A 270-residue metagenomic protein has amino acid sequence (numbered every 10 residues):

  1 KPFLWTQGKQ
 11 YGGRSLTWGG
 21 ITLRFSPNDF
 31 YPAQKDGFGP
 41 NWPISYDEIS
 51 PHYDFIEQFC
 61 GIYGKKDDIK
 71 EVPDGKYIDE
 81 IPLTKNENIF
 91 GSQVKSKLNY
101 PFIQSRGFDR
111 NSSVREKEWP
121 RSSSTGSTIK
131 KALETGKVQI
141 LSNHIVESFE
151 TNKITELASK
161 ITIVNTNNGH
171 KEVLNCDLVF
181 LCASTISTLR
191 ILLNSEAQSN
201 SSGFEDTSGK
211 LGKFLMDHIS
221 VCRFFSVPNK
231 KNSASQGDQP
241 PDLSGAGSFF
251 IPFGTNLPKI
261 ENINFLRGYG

Functional and structural regions predicted by a protein language model:
K1, I21-R24, A33-V146: Conserved redox-cofactor binding core of oxidoreductases
K1-Q7, Y11, W42-P43, S208-G270: FAD cofactor-binding and catalytic pocket of flavoenzymes
K9-G20: Conserved phosphate/anionic-ligand binding catalytic regions in large, soluble enzymes, centered on
R14, G136-V138, D177: Loop/turn elements at helix/coil->beta-strand transitions in domains of secreted/extracellular proteins
T17, I103-Q104, L181: Structural recognition of the beta-strand scaffold that forms the well-ordered cores of secreted hydrolase catalytic
T22-D29, S195-S201: A glycine- and small-aliphatic-rich helix-loop capping segment at beta-alpha/alpha-beta transitions that lines
S148-N152, K160-D238: Glycine-rich loop(s) and the adjacent beta-strand/alpha-helix scaffold that form part
